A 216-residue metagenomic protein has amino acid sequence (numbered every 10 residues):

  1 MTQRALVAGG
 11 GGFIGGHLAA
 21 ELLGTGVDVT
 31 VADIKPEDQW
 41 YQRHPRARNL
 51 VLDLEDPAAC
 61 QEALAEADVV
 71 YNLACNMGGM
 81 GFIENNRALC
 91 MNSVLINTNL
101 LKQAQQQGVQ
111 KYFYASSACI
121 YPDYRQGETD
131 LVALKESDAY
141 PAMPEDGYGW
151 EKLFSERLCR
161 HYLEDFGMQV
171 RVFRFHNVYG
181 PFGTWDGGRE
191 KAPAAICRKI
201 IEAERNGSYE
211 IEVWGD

Functional and structural regions predicted by a protein language model:
M1-N76: N-terminal Rossmann/SDR dinucleotide-binding element
R4, D28, Q110-K111, Q169: Residues at the starts of beta-strands that form the adenosine-phosphate
A8, N72, K111-S116, R171-N177 (+1 more regions): Structural signature of the Rossmann-like NAD(P)-dependent dehydrogenase/reductase core
H17, E21, Q103, L158: Rossmann-fold NAD(P)-dependent oxidoreductase module
L54-S93, Q103-Q106, D123-Y124: NAD(P)H-binding glycine-rich loop region in Rossmannoid oxidoreductase-like domains and their noncatalytic homologs
T98-D146, R171: Conserved Rossmann-fold NAD(P)-dependent oxidoreductase catalytic core, especially the SDR/UDP-sugar
Y124-A133, R157-D216: NAD(P)-dependent short-chain dehydrogenase/reductase
G147, E151: Active-site helix of classical SDR
